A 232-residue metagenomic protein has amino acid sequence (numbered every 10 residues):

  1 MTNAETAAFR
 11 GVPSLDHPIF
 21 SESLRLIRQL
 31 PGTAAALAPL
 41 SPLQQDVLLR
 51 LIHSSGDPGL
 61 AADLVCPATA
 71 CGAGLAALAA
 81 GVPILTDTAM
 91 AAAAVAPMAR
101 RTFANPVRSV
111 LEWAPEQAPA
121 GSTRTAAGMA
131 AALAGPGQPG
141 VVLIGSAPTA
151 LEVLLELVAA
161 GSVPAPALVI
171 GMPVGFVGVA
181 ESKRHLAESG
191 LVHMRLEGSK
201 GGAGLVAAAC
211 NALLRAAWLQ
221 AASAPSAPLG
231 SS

Functional and structural regions predicted by a protein language model:
T2-V82, A93: Electropositive, gly/pro-rich neighborhoods at or near active sites that engage anionic ligands
L26-L37, S54-P58, A77-G81, M98 (+4 more regions): Change "in soluble alpha/beta enzymes" to "in soluble alpha/beta proteins
I84-M98: Ordered, amphipathic secondary-structure segments that act as subunit-interaction surfaces in large macromolecular
D87, V169-G171, A209: Buried hydrophobic positions in well-ordered alpha/beta secondary-structure cores of metabolic enzymes
R100-G140: Long, charge-dense
P106-A114, V163-A180, L191-G198: Short, acidic/small-residue loops that bind anionic groups at enzyme active sites
T123-S182: Long, charge-patterned amphipathic alpha-helical coiled-coil/hairpin "stalk" segments used as oligomerization
V177-S232: C-terminal functional extensions of proteins
